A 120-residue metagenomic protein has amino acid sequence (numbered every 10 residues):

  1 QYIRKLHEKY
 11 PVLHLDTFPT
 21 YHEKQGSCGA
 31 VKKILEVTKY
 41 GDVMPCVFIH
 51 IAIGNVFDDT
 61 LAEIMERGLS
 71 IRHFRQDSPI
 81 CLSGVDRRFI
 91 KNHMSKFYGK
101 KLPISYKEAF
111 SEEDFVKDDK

Functional and structural regions predicted by a protein language model:
Q1-A30, K39-Y40, M44, V116: Radical SAM enzyme [4Fe-4S]-AdoMet core and its adjacent flexible, acidic and glycine-rich loops/tails across
Y10, K32, R67-I71: Generic secretory/membrane-interface signal
V47-K120: Flexible mid-to-C-terminal extensions adjoining Fe-S/redox cofactors in radical SAM and related proteins
